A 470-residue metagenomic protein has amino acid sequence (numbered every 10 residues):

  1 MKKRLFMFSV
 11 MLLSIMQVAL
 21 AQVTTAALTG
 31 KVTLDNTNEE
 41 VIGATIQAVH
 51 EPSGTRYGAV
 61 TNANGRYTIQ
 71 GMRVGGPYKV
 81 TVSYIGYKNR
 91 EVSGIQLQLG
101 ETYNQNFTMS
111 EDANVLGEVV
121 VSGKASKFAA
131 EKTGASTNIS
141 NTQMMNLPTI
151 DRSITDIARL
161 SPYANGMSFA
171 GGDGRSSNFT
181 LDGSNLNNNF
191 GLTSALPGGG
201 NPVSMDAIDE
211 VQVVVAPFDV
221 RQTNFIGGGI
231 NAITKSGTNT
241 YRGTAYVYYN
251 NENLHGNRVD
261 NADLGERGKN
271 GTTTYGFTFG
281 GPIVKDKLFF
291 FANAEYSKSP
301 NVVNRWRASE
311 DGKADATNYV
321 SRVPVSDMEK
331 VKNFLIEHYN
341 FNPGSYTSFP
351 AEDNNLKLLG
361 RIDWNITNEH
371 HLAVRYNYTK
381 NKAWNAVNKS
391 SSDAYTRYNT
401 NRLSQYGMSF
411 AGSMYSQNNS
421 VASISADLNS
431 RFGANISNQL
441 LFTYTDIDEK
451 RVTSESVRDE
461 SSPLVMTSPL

Functional and structural regions predicted by a protein language model:
L20-S122, S126: Periplasm-facing N-terminal accessory domains of Gram-negative outer-membrane beta-barrel systems
N62, K88, S93-N106, G117-S236 (+3 more regions): Periplasmic N-terminal accessory/gating domains of Gram-negative outer-membrane beta-barrel systems
G123, A245-N251, A292-Y296, V374-Y378 (+1 more regions): Transmembrane beta-barrel strands of outer-membrane/channel proteins
I154, R175-S177, G237-Y241, D286-F290 (+3 more regions): Outer-envelope beta-barrel architecture signal
T193, D206-Q212, V220-G229, K235-M328 (+1 more regions): Outer-membrane beta-barrel translocator/receptor signature
L196-P197, N261-G265, G344-S348, S409-M414 (+2 more regions): Extracellular loop and loop/strand-boundary signature of outer-membrane beta-barrel proteins
V215, T234, G281-I283, W364-I366 (+1 more regions): Residue-level signature of outer-membrane beta-barrel architecture
A351-N354, T367-L470: Replace "related TpsB outer-membrane translocases also match" with "some related outer-membrane beta-barrels such as
